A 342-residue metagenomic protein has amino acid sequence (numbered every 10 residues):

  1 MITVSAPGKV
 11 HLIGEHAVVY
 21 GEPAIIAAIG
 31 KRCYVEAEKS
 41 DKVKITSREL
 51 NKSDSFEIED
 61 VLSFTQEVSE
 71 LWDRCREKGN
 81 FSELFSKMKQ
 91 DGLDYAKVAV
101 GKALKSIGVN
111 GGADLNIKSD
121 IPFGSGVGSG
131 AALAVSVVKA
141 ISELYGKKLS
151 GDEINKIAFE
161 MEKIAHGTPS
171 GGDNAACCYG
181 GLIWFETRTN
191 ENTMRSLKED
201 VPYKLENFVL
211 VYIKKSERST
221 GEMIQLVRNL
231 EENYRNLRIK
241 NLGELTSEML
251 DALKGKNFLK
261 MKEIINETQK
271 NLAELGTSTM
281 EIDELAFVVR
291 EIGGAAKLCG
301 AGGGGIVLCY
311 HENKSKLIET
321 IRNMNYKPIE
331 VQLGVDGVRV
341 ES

Functional and structural regions predicted by a protein language model:
M1-H11, V18, I26, Y34-K105 (+6 more regions): C-terminal nucleotide
G112-D114: Residues at or immediately flanking beta-strands
N116-I117, G300: Helix-to-disorder regulatory junctions
I121-S125: Short pre-catalytic strand/loop immediately N-terminal to key active-site residues, enriched for Gly-Thr
G126, I306-L308: Short aromatic/hydrophobic contact patches that present stacked aromatics for nucleic-acid/ligand binding
V127-L149: DPxDG-like acidic metal-binding loop motif
